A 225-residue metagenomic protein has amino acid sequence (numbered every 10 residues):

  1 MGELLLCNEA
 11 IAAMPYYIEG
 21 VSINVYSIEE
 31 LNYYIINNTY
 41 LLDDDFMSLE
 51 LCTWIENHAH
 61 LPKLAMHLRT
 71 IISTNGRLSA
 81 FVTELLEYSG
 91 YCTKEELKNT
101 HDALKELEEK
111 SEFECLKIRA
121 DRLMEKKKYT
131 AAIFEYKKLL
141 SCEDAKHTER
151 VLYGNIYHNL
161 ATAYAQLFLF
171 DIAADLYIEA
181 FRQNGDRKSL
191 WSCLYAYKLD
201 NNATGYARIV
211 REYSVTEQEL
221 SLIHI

Functional and structural regions predicted by a protein language model:
M1-E112: Long, contiguous interaction/recruitment modules in multidomain scaffold/adaptor proteins
L61, I223-I225: Conserved small/polar residues in nucleotide/adenosyl-binding loops
L104-E106, C142-R150: Flexible helix-coil transition and linker loops at the boundaries of alpha-helical arrays
